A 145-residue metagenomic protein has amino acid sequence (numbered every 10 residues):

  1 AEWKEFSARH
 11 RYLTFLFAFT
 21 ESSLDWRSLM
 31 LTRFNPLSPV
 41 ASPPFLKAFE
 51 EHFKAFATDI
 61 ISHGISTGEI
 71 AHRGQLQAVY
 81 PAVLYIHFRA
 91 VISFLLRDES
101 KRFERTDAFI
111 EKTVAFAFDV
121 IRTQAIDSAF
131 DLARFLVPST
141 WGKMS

Functional and structural regions predicted by a protein language model:
A1, H87-D98: Solvent-exposed, amphipathic alpha-helical segments
A1-T32, P36-S42, H52: Hydrophobic alpha-helical connector segments
W3-E5, G64-H72: Acidic/His metal-coordination segments adjacent to aromatic residues that form catalytic metal sites in metalloenzymes
T20, E51-K54, T58-I61, D107-F118: Hydrophobic core segments within long, regular secondary-structure runs in both alpha- and beta-rich folds
P39-V40, T67-A71, F94-E104: Inter-helical turn/loop segments and adjacent helix faces that build the functional surface of alpha-helical bundle
P43-T67, A78-I92: Amphipathic alpha-helical packing segments from all-alpha helical-bundle domains
L46, G74-Q77, D107-I110: Non-cytosolic membrane-interface motifs at loop->transmembrane helix junctions
R97-S145: C-terminal peripheral helix-coil segments that are non-catalytic and often amphipathic
